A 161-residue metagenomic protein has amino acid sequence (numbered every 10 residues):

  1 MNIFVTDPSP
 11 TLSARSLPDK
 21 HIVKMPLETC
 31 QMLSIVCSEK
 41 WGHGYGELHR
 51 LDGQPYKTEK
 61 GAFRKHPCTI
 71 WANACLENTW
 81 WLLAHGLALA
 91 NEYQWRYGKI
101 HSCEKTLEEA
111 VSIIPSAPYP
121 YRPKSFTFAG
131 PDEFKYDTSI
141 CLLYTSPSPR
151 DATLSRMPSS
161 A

Functional and structural regions predicted by a protein language model:
M1-Q94: An N-terminal structural lobe/cap that precedes and organizes the functional/catalytic core across diverse proteins
L51-P55, E59-G61, S102-K124: Charge-rich, acidic-biased intrinsically disordered regions
W80-I114: Charge-dense polyanion-binding interfaces
P123-P131, T138: Acidic, Ser/Thr/Gly/Pro-rich intrinsically disordered interaction regions
Y144-P149: Conserved small/polar residues in nucleotide/adenosyl-binding loops
A152-T153: Ala/Thr-enriched low-complexity intrinsically disordered regions
R156-A161: Hydrophobic alpha-helical segments, chiefly the membrane-spanning helices and signal/signal-anchor peptides
